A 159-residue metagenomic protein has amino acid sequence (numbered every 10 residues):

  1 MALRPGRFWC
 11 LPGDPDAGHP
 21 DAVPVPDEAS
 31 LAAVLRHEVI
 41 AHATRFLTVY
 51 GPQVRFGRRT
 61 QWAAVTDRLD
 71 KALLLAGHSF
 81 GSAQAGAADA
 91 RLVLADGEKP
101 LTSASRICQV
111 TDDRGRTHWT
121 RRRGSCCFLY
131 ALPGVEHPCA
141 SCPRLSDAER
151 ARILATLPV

Functional and structural regions predicted by a protein language model:
M1-R114: Hydrophobic, aromatic-lined core segments that form the binding pocket/scaffold for planar heteroaromatic ligands
G81, A85-V159: Cys/His-clustered metal-coordination modules, chiefly Zn-binding fingers
